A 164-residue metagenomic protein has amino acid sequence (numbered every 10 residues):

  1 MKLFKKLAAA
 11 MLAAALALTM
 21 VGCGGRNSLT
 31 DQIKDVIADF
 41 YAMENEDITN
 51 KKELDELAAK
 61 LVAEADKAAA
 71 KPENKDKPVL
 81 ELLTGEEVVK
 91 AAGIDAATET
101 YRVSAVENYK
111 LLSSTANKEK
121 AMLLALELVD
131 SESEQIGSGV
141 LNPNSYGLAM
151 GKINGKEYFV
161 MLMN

Functional and structural regions predicted by a protein language model:
M1-M11: Bacterial N-terminal signal peptides that target proteins for export
L18-G22: C-terminal motif of bacterial Sec signal peptides marking the signal peptidase cleavage site
G25-A97: Short, well-ordered surface patches within globular domains
E87-N164: A well-ordered secondary-structure block
